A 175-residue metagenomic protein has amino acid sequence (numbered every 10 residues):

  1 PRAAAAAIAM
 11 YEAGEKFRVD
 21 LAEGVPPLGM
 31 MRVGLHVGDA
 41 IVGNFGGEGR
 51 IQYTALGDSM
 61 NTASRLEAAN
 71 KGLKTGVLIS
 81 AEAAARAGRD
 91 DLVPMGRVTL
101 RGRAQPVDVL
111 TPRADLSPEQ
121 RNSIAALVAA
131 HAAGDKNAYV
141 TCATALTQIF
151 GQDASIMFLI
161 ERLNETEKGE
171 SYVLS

Functional and structural regions predicted by a protein language model:
P1-V33, V37, D58-K71, A81 (+1 more regions): Alpha-helical scaffold within the catalytic cores of cyclic-nucleotide enzymes
A40-V42, A63, N70-A132, K136-S175: Cytosolic regulatory/linker segments at or just downstream of nucleotide-handling modules in signal-transduction
N44-G47: Cytochrome P450 core scaffold surrounding the K-helix E-X-X-R motif and the conserved "meander" helix-loop region
Y53: Catalytic tyrosine of NAD(P)H-dependent dehydrogenase/reductases that use a Tyr as the general acid/base
